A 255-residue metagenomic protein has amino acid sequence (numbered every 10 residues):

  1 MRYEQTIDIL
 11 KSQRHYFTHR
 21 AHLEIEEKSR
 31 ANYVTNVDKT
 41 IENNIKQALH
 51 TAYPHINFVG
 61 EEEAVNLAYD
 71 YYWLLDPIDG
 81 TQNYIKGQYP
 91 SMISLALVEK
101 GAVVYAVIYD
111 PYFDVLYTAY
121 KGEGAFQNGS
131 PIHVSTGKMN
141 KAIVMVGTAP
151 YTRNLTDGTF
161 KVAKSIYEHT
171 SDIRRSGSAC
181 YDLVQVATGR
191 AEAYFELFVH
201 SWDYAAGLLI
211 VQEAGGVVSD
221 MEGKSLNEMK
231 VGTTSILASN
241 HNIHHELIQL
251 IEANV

Functional and structural regions predicted by a protein language model:
M1-I78: N-terminal subdomain of lithium-sensitive/metallo-dependent phosphomonoesterases centered on the IMPase/IPPase/PAP
M1-R2, I7-D8, K161-Y167, V184-V255: Oxyanion/phosphate-interacting regions
Y16-F17, D38, L49, T81 (+6 more regions): Residue-level signal for inorganic ion chemistry
K28, E61, S176-S178, M221: Conserved beta-strand termini and adjacent loop/short-helix elements that scaffold enzyme active sites in alpha/beta
H55-N57, D172, E192, V217: Residue-level detector of anion-binding/catalytic polar loops
D70-Y72, V104, A142, E192: Conserved acidic residues
W73-F113: Glycine-rich active-site/cofactor-binding loop and its immediate structural neighborhood
A96-L183, L226, T233-V255: Acidic beta-strand-loop-alpha-helix segment within the catalytic core of divalent metal-dependent phosphate-processing
